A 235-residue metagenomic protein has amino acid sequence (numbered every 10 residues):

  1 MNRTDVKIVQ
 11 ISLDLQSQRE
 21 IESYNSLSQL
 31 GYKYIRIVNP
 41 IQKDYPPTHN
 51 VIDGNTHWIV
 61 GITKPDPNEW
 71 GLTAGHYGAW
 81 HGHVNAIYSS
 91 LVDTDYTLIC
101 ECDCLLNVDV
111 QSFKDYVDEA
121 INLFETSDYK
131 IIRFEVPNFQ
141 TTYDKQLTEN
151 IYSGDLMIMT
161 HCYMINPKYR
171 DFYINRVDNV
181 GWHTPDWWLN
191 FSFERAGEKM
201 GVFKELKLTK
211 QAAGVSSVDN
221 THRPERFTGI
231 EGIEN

Functional and structural regions predicted by a protein language model:
M1-C100, C104-N235: An acidic/histidine-cluster motif and surrounding catalytic segment that typifies divalent-metal-assisted enzyme active
